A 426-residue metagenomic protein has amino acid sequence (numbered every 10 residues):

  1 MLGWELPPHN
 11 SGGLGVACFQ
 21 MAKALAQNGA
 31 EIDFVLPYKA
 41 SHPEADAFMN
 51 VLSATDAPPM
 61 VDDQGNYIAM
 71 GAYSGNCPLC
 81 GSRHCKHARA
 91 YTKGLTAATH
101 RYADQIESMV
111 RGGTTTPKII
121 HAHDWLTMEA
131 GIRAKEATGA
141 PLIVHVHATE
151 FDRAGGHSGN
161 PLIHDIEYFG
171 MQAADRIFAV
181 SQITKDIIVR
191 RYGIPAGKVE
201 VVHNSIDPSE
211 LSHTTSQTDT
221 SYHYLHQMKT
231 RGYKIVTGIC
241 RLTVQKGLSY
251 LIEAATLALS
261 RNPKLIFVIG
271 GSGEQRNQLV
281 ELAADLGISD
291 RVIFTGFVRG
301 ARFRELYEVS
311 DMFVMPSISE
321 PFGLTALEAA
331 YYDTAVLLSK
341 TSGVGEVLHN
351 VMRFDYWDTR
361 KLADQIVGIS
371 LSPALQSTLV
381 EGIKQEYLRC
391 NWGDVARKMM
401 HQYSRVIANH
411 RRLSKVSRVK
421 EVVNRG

Functional and structural regions predicted by a protein language model:
A24, A30-T114: A conserved catalytic-core segment of Leloir-type glycosyltransferases
I183, S205: Carbohydrate-associated surface elements
S212-K229: A short helix/loop element that forms part of the nucleotide-sugar donor recognition site in Leloir-type
K229-K246, I252-A255: Conserved donor-binding/catalytic core segment of Leloir-type glycosyltransferases
F297-V298, E305-S310: Short alpha-helical donor nucleotide-sugar binding micro-motif in glycosyltransferases
I318: Aromatic "clamp/platform" in nucleotide-sugar-dependent glycosyltransferases that forms part of the donor/acceptor
A335-L338: Short hydrophobic beta-strand element within catalytic cores of glycosyltransferases and related nucleotide-activated
V351-R360, G368-P373: Conserved acidic donor-binding segment of nucleotide-sugar-dependent glycosyltransferases
